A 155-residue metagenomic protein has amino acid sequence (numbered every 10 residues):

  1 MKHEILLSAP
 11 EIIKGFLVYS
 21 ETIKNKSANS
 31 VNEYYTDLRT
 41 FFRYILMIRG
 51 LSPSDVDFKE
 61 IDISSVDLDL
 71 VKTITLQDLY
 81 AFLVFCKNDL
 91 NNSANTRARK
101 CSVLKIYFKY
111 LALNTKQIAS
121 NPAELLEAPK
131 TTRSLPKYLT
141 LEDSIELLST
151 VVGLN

Functional and structural regions predicted by a protein language model:
M1-N155: Conserved catalytic core of the tyrosine transesterase superfamily
